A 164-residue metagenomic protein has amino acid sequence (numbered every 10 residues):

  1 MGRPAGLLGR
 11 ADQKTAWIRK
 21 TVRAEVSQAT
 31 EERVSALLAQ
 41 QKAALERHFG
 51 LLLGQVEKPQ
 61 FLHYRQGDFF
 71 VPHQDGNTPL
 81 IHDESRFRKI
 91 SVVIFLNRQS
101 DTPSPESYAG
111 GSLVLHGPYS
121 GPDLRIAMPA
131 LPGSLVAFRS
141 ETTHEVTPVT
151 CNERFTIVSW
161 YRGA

Functional and structural regions predicted by a protein language model:
M1-A137, E141-A164: Fe(II)/2-oxoglutarate oxygenase catalytic core
